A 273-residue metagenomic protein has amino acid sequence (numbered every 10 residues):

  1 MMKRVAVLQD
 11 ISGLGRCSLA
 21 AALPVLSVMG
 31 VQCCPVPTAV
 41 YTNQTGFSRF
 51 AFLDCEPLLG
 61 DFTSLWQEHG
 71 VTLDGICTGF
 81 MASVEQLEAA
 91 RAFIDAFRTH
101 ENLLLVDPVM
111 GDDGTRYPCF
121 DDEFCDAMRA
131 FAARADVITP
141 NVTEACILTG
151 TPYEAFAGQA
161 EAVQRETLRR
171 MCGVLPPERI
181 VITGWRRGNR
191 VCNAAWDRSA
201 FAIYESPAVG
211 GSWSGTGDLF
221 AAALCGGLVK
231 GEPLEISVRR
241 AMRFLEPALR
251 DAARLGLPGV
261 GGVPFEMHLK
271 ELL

Functional and structural regions predicted by a protein language model:
M2-V106, M110-P118, M267-E271: Conserved N-terminal subdomain of the carbohydrate kinase-like
L8, M29, W66-H69, A96-F97 (+5 more regions): Change "in soluble alpha/beta enzymes" to "in soluble alpha/beta proteins
G13, F201-S214: Short pre-catalytic strand/loop immediately N-terminal to key active-site residues, enriched for Gly-Thr
L58-D61, A130, R170, I236-F244: A non-catalytic, amphipathic alpha-helix used as a structural packing/dimerization or gating element in enzyme scaffolds
P118-F201, E235: Conserved phosphate/ATP/ADP-binding segment of small-molecule kinases
I147, G211-L234, V238: Short, small-residue alpha-helix embedded
E235-L273: Charged C-terminal helix
